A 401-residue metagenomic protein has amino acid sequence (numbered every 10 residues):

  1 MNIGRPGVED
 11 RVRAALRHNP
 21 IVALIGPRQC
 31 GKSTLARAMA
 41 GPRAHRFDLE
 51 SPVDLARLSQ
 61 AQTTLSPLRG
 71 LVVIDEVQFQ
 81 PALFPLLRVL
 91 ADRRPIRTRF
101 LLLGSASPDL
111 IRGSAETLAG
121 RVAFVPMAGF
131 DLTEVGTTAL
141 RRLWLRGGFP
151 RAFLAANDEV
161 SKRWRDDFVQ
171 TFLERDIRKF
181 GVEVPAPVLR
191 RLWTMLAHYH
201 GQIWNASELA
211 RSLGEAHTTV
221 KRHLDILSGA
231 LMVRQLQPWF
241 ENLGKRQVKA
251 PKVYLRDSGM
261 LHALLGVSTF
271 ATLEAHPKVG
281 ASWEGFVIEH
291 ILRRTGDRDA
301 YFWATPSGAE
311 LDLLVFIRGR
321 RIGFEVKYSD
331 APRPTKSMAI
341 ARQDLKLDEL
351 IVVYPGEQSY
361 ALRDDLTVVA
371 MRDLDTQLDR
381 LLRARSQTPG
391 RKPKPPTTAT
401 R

Functional and structural regions predicted by a protein language model:
M1-R13: N-terminal pre-Walker A segment at the start of P-loop NTPase domains
L24: Hydrophobic anchor at the beta1->P-loop junction of P-loop NTPases
K32: Conserved lysine of the Walker
L35, M39: Hydrophobic positions on the alpha1 helix immediately C-terminal to the Walker A/P-loop
F84-P108, E116: Conserved catalytic/switch belt of AAA+ P-loop NTPases
P108-A123, A139: Short regulatory helix/loop adjacent to the ATP-binding pocket of P-loop NTPases
D158-R321, P393: Accessory nucleic acid-recognition modules appended to NTPase machines
E357-R401: Domain-level recognition of nuclease-like catalytic cores that cleave nucleotide substrates
